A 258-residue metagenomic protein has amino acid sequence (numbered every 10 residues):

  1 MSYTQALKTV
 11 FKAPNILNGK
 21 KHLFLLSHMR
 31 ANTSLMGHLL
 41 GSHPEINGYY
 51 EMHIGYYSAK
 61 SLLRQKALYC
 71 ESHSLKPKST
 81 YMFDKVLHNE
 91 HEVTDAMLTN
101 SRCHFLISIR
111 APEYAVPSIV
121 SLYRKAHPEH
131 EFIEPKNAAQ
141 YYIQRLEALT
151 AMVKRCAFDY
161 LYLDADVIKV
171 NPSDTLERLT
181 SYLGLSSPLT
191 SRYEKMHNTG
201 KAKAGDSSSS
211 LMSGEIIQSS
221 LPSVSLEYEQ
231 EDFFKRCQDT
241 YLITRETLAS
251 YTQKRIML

Functional and structural regions predicted by a protein language model:
M1-I16, L185-L258: PAPS-dependent sulfotransferases, especially Golgi type II membrane carbohydrate sulfotransferases
M1-T80: PAPS-dependent sulfotransferase catalytic core
L25, N47-Y49, M82-D84, F105-S108 (+1 more regions): A structural signal for short, well-ordered beta-strand segments and their strand-loop junctions that often border
H28, L40, V86, D164-V167: Short, well-ordered beta-to-alpha junction loops that form the rim of enzyme active sites and present histidine/acidic
N47-Y49, H53-Q65, F83-K85, K136-N137 (+2 more regions): Membrane-interface amphipathic segments in extracytoplasmic regions
R64, M82-H88, N137-R145, N171 (+3 more regions): Soluble or luminal CAZymes and related metallo-dependent hydrolases
L75-D95: Glycine-rich phosphate-binding loop used to anchor ATP phosphates in small-molecule kinases, encompassing both
H88-T190, S209-L211: PAPS-dependent sulfotransferase catalytic domain
